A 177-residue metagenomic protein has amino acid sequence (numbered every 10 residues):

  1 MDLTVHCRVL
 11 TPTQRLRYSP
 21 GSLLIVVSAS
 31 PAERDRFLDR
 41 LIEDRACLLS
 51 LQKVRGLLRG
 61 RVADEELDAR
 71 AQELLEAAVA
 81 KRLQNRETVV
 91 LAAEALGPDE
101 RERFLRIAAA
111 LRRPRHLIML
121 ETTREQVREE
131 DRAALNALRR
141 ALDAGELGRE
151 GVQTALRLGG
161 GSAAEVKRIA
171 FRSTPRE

Functional and structural regions predicted by a protein language model:
D2-Y18: Pre-Walker A adenine-sensing motif
P20, A32-E87, R128: Conserved substrate/cofactor phosphate-moiety recognition/catalytic segment in nucleotide-dependent phosphotransferases
L23-V27, V90: Short hydrophobic/aromatic beta-strand immediately N-terminal to the Walker A/P-loop
L24, A32, E43, R124-E177: Conserved GTP-binding G-domain of TRAFAC-class P-loop NTPases and closely related GTPase folds
A46-S50, R115-L117, Q153-R157: Conserved beta-strand scaffold positions in the cores of enzyme catalytic domains, especially in NTP/NDP-utilizing
N85-V90, P114-H116: Loop/turn-to-beta-strand initiation segments
A92-R101: Acidic, metal-coordinating catalytic cores used for nucleic-acid/nucleotide bond scission and strand-transfer chemistry
L111-R128: Conserved phosphate-donor/acceptor-positioning beta-strand/loop module used by diverse small-molecule
